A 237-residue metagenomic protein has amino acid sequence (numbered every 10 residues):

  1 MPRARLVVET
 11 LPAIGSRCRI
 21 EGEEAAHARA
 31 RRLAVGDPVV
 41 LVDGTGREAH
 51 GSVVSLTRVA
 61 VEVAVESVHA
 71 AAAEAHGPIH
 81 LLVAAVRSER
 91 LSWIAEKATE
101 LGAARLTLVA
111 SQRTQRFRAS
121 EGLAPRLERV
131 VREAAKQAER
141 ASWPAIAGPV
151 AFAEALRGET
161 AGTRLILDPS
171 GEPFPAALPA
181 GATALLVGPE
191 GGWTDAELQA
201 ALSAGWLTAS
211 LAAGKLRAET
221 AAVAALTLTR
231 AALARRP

Functional and structural regions predicted by a protein language model:
M1-A70: N-terminal positively charged helical leader segments and presequences
A4-R5, P38, V61-E62, P78-L81 (+5 more regions): Structural motif
T10-L11, G22-E23, G44-T45, A85-V86 (+3 more regions): Fold-independent oxyanion-binding glycine-rich loops and adjacent beta-strand/coil segments at enzyme active sites
R29, T99-G102, L202: Non-catalytic positions within long, well-ordered alpha-helices that form the structural scaffold/packing of enzyme
A72-L165: RNA substrate-binding interface of SAM-dependent RNA methyltransferases
E159-A200, W206-L211: Active-site/ligand-binding-proximal alpha/beta "capping" segment
D195-P237: Structured adenosyl-cofactor binding patch, chiefly the S-adenosyl-L-methionine
